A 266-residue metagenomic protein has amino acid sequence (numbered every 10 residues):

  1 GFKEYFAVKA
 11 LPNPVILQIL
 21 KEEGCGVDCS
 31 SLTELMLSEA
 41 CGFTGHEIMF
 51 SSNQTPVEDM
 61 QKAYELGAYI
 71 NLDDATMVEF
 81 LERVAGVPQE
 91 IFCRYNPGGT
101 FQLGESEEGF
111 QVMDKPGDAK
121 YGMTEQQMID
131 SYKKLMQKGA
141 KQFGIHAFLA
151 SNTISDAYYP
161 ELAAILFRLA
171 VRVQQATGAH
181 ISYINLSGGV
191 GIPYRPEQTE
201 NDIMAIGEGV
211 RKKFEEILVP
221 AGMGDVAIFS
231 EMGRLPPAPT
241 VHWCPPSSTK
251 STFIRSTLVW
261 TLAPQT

Functional and structural regions predicted by a protein language model:
K3-Y183, V259: Active-site-proximal beta-alpha core segment in soluble small-molecule metabolic enzymes
I154-T266: C-terminal active-site-proximal or functional interface alpha/beta core segments in diverse enzymes
